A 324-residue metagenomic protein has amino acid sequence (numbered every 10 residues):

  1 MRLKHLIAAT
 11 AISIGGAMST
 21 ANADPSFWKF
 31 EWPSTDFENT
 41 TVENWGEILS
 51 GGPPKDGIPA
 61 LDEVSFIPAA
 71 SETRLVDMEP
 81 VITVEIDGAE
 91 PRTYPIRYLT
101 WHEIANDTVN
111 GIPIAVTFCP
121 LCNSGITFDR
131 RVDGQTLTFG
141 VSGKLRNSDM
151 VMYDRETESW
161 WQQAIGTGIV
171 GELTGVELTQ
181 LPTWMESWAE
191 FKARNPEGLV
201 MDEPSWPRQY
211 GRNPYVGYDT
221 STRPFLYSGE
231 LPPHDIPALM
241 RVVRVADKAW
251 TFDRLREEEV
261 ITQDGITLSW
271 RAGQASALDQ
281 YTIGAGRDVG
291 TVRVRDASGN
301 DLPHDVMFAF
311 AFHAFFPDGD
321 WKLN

Functional and structural regions predicted by a protein language model:
M1, T20-N22: Basic/polar N-terminal segments that are highly enriched at the extreme N-terminus, encompassing both cleavable
M1-I7: Bacterial N-terminal signal peptides that target proteins for export
A8-A17: Bacterial N-terminal signal peptides
N22-N324: Mid-to-C-terminal functional-domain signal that highlights helix-capping/loop sites within ligand-binding modules
